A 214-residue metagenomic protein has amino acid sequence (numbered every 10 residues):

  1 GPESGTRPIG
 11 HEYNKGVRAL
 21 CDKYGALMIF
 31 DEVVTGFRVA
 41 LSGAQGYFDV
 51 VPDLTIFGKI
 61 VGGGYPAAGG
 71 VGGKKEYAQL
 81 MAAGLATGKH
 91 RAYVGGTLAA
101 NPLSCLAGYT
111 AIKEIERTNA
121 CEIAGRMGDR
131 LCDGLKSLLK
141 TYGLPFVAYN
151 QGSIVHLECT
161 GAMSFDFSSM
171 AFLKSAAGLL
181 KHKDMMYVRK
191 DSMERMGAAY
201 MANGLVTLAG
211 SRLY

Functional and structural regions predicted by a protein language model:
G1-Y214: Conserved N-terminal phosphate-binding loop of PLP-dependent enzymes in the Aspartate aminotransferase
